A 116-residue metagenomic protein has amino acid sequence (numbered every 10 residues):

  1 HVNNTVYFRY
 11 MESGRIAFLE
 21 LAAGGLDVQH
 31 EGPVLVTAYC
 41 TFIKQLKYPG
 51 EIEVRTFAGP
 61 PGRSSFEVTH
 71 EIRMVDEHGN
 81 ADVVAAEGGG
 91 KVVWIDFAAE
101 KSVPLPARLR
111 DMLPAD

Functional and structural regions predicted by a protein language model:
H1-T37, I95-D116: Hot-dog-fold acyl-thioester-processing enzymes
I16-F66, V83-A86: Hydrophobic beta-strand-centered segment that forms part of the acyl-chain substrate-binding groove
L46-E51, G59-D116: HotDog/MaoC-like acyl-thioester-processing domains
